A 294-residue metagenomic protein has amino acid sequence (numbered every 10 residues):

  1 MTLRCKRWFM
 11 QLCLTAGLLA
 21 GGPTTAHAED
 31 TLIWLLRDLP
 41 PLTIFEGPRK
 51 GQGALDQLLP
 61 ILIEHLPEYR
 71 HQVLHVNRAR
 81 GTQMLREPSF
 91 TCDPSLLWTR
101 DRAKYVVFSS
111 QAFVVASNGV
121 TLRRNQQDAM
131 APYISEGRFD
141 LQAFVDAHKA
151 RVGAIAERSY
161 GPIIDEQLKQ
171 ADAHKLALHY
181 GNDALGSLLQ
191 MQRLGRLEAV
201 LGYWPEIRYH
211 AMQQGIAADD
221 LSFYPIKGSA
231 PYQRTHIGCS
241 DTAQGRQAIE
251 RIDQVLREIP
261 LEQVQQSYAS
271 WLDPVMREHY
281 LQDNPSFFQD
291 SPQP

Functional and structural regions predicted by a protein language model:
A28-V106: Extracytoplasmic small-molecule ligand-binding "clamshell" domains of the periplasmic binding protein/Venus flytrap
D30-F45, Q52, S135-P162: Short loop->beta-strand "edge-of-pocket" segments that line small-molecule binding or catalytic clefts across diverse
L36-P40, V114-G119, G215-D253, E278-L281: Periplasmic-binding protein-like
D56-L66, R124-R138, A147, R151 (+1 more regions): Extended ligand-binding regions for polar small-molecule ligands
L59-P67, V145-G181, A211-A217: Ligand-binding cleft/hinge of the Venus flytrap
H65, L74, A79-T91, A184-E206 (+1 more regions): Short helices/loops that flank or line small-molecule/ion binding pockets
V73-D146, P225-A230, T242: Acidic, polar ligand-binding/catalytic clefts
F139-E166, D253-P294: Ligand-binding clefts/hinges and TM-proximal coupling segments of bilobed small-molecule sensing domains
